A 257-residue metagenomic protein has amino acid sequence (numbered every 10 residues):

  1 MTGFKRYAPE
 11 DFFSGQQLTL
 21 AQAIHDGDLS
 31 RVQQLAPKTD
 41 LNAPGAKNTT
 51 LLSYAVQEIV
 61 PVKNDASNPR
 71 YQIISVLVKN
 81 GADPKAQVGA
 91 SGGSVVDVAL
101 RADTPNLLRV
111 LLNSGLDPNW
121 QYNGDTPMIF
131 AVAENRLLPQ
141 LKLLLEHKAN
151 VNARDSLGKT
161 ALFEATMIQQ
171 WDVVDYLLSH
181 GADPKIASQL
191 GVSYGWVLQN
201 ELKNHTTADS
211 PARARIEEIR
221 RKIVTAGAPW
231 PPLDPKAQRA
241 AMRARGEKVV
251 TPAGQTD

Functional and structural regions predicted by a protein language model:
T2-Q16, H147, H180, Q189-V192 (+1 more regions): Ankyrin-repeat-protein effector appendages
K5-Q17, Q22-S30, K38, G45 (+3 more regions): Extended repeat-based scaffolds of very large eukaryotic assembly and lipid-transport proteins
F12-L20, P44-P61, Q87-D97, Q121-M128 (+2 more regions): Ankyrin-repeat boundary/"N-cap" motif
Q22-G27, Y54-R70, D97-T104, F130-L137 (+2 more regions): Ankyrin repeat A-helix N-terminal signature
R31, Q72-I73, N106-L107, P139-Q140 (+3 more regions): Conserved ankyrin/ankyrin-like repeat signature
Q33-D40, S75-D83, R109-D117, K142-N150 (+2 more regions): Ankyrin repeat domain, specifically the short helix-to-loop turn at the C-terminus of the second helix of each repeat
R70-S75, K79-D117, N123, F130: A generic tandem-repeat structural signature
Y122-K142: Alpha-helical adaptor scaffolds
